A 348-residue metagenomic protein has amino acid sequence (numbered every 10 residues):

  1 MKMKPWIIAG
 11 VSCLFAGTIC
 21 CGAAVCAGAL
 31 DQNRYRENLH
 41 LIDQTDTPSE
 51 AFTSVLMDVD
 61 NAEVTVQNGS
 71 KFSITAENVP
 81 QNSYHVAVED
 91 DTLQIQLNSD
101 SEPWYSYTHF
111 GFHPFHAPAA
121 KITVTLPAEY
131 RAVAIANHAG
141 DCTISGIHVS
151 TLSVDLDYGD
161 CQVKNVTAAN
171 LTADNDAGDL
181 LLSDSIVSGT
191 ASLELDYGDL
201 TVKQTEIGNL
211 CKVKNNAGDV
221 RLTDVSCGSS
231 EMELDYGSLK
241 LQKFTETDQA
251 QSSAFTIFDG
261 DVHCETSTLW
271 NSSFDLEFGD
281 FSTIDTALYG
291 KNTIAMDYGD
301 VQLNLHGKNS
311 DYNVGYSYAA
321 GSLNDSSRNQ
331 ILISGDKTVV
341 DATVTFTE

Functional and structural regions predicted by a protein language model:
M1-E348: Intrinsically disordered, low-complexity terminal regions
